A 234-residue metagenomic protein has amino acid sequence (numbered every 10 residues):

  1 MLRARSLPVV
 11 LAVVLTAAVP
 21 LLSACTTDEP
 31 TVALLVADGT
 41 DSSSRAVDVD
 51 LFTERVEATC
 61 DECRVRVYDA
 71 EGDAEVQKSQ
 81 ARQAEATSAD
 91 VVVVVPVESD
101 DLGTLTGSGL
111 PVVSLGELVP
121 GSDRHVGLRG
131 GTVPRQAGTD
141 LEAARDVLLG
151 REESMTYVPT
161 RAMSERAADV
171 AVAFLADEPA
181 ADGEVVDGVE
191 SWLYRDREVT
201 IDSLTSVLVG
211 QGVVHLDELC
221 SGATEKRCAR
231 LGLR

Functional and structural regions predicted by a protein language model:
L21-A24: C-terminal motif of bacterial Sec signal peptides marking the signal peptidase cleavage site
T26-D28: Bacterial signal peptide processing site
V32-T59, R66-E75, V97: Extracytoplasmic "Venus flytrap"
L34, D38-D41, F52, H125 (+3 more regions): An alpha-beta-alpha
L35, A84-P96, P111-L115, T132-T139 (+1 more regions): Periplasmic-binding protein-like
Q77, R124-R145, P159-D177: Hydrophobic alpha-helical segments within soluble ligand-binding/sensing domains
E98-P134, A144-L149: Flexible loop/hinge segments that line or gate small-molecule binding clefts
P159, E165-R234: Hinge/cleft segment of the Venus flytrap/periplasmic-binding protein
